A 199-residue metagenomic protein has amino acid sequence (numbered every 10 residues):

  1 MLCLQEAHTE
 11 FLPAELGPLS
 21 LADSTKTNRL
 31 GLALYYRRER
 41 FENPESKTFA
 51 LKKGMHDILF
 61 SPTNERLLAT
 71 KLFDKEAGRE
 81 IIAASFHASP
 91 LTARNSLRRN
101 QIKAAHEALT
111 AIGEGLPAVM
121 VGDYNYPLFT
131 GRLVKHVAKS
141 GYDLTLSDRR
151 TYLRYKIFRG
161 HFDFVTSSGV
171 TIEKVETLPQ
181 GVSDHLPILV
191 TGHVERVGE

Functional and structural regions predicted by a protein language model:
M1, S89-N95: Second-shell loop/turn segments in exported
M1-E80, L178-P179: Structured beta-strand-rich core segments of catalytic domains in phosphoester-bond hydrolases
M1-L4, V119-D123: Short catalytic-loop micro-motif centered on adjacent basic/acidic residues
A7, F86-A88, G122-Y124, L186: Active-site metal-binding loops of divalent metal-dependent hydrolases
T27, S61-E65, S96-A104, I157 (+1 more regions): Soluble or luminal CAZymes and related metallo-dependent hydrolases
L32-L34, L67-K71, S85, D163-V165 (+1 more regions): Conserved hydrophobic/aromatic beta-strand scaffold that supports enzyme active sites
A69-A84, S96-V121, T130-K135: His/acidic metal-ligating clusters that form di-metal
L109-P117, Y124-E199: Metal-dependent phosphoester-hydrolase catalytic domains
